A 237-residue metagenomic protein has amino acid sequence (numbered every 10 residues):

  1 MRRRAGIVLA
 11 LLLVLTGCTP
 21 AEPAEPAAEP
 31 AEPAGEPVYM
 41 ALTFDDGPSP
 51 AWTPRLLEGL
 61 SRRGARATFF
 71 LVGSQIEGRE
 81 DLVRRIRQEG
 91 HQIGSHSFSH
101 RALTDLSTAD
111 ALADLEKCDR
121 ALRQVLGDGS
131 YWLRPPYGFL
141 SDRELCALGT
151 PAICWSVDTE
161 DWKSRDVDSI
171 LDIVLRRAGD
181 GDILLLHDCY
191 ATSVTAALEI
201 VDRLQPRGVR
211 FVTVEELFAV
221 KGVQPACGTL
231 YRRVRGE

Functional and structural regions predicted by a protein language model:
M1-L42, P54, E58-T68, G179-E237: Terminal accessory/targeting
R3, E29, Q88, K163 (+1 more regions): Sparse, context-dependent recognition of short Cys/His-centered cofactor- or disulfide-binding micro-motifs
R3-A5, H96, A152, D168: Homeobox/homeodomain signature
V14, G94, I153: Conserved Rossmann-like nucleotide-binding pocket used by diverse enzymes that bind dinucleotide cofactors
E25-K117, A121, D128-G129, R210 (+1 more regions): Active-site beta->alpha N-cap acidic-glycine motif
E77, R101-R210, E215-T229: Catalytic domains of cell-wall/extracellular-matrix polysaccharide-remodeling enzymes, centered on de-N-acetylation
